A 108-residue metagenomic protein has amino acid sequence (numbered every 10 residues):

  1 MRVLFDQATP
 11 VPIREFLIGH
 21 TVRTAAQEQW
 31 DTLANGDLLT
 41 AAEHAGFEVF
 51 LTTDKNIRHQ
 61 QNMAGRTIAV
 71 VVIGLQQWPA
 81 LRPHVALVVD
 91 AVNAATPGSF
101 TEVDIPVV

Functional and structural regions predicted by a protein language model:
M1-E48: N-terminal first-folded block
M1-R2, T21, A25-Q29, Q61-V72 (+1 more regions): Internal alpha/beta domain cores that form substrate/cofactor-binding pockets in large enzymes and binding proteins
R14-E15, Q60-N62, R82: Short glycine-/acidic-enriched loop or helix-start segments at secondary-structure transitions that form or flank
Q29-W30, L39-A45, V49-Q76: Amphipathic, hydrophobic secondary-structure cores in small proteins
I68-V108: C-terminal structural segments of small proteins and small subunits
